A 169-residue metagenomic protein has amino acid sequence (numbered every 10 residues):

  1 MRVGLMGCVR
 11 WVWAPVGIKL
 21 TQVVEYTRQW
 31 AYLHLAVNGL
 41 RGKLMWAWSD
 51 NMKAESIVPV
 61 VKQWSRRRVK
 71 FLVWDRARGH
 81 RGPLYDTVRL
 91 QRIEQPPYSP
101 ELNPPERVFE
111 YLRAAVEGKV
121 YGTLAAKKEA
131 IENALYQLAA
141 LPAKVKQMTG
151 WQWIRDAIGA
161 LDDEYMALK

Functional and structural regions predicted by a protein language model:
M1-K169: Short functional hotspots at interaction and active-site rims
